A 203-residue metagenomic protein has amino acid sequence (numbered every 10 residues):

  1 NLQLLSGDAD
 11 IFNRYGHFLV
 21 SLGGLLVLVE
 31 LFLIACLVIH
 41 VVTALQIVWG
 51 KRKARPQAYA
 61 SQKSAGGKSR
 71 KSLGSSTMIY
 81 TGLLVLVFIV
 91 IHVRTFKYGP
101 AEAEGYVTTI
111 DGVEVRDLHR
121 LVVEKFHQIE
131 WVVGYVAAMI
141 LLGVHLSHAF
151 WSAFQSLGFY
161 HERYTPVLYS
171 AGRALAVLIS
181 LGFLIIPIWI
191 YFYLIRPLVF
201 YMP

Functional and structural regions predicted by a protein language model:
N1-P203: Membrane-embedded alpha-helical bundles that constitute the cytochrome b-like, heme-associated redox core of multi-pass
